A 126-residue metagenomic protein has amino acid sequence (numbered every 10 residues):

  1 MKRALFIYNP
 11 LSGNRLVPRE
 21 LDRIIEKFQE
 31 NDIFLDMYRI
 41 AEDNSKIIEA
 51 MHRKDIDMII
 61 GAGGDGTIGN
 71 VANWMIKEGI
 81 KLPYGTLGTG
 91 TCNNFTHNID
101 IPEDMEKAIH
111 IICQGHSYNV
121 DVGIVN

Functional and structural regions predicted by a protein language model:
K2-P10: Short beta-strand segments enriched in small/hydrophobic residues
L5, N31, Y38-R39, R53 (+1 more regions): Catalytic core of DAGKc-family lipid kinases
P10, A62-G64, L87-T89: Glycine-rich beta-strand-to-loop/alpha-helix junction loops that act as flexible
L11-L21: Glycine- and acidic-residue-enriched helix-capping/strand-helix junction motifs
R15, D65-I68, G90-C92, P102: Gly/Ser/Thr-rich beta-alpha loop segments that engage phosphate groups in nucleotides
P18-E20, V71-M75, H97-I99: Short amphipathic alpha-helical segments
R23-I33: A short, Lys/Arg-enriched amphipathic alpha-helix followed by its capping loop at the start of a domain
D36-K81: N-terminal small/polar loop signature for handling phosphorylated ligands or for N-terminal nucleophile
